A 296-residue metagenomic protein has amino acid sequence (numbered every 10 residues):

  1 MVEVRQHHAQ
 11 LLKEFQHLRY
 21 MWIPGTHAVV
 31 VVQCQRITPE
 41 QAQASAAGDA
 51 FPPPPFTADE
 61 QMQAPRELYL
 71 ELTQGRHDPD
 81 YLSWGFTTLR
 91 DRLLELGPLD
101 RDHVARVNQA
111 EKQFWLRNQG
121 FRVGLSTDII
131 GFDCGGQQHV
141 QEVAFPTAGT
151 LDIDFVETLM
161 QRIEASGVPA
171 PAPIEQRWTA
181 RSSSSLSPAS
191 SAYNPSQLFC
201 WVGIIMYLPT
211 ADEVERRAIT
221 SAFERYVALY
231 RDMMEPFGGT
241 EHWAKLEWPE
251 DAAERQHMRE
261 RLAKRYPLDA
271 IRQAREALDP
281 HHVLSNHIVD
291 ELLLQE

Functional and structural regions predicted by a protein language model:
M1-E296: Noncatalytic alpha-helical scaffold of FAD-dependent oxidoreductases
